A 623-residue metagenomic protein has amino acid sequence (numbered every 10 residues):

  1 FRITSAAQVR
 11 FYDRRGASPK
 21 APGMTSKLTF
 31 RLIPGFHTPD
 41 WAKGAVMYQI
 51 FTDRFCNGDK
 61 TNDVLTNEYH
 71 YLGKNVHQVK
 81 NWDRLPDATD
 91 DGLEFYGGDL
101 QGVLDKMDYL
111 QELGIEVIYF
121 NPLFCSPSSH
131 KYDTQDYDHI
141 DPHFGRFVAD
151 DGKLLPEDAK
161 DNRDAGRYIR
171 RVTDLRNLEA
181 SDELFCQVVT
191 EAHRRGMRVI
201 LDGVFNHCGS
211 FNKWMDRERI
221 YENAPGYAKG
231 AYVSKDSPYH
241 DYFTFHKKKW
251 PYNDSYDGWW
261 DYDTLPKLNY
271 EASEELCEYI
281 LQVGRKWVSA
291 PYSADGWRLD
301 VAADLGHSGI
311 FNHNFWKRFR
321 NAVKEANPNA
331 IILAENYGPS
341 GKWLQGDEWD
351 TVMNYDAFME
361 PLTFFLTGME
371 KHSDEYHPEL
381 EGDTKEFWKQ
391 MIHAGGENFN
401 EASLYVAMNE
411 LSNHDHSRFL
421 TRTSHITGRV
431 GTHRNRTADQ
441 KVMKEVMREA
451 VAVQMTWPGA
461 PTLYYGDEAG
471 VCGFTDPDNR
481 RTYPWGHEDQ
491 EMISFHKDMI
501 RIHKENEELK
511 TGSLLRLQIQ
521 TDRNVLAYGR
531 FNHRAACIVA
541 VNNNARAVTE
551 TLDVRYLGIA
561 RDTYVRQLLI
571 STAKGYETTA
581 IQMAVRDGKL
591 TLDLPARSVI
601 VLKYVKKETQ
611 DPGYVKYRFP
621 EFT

Functional and structural regions predicted by a protein language model:
F1-F51, N57, D63, Q101-E116 (+3 more regions): Carbohydrate-interacting/catalytic domains
S5, F51-R54, F124, D141-F144 (+9 more regions): Short, flexible loop/turn elements at secondary-structure junctions
D40, F211, G284-R285, W316 (+7 more regions): Conserved alpha/beta catalytic core and glycan-binding cleft of carbohydrate-active enzymes
V46-Y48, I118-F120, V199-L201, W297 (+4 more regions): Hydrophobic faces of well-ordered beta-strands that scaffold small-molecule active sites in alpha/beta enzyme cores
I50, L110, F120, Y137 (+10 more regions): Conserved, mostly hydrophobic/aromatic
T52-E116, P122-P291, F319, E325 (+2 more regions): Substrate-binding/active-site clefts of carbohydrate-active enzymes
T52-R54, N62, I118-H130, G203-N212 (+5 more regions): Short, solvent-exposed turn/loop segments enriched in Gly/Ser/Thr/Pro and often Arg
G92-D99, R217, N223-K229, V233-E275 (+4 more regions): Extended substrate-binding grooves/exosites of carbohydrate-active enzymes
